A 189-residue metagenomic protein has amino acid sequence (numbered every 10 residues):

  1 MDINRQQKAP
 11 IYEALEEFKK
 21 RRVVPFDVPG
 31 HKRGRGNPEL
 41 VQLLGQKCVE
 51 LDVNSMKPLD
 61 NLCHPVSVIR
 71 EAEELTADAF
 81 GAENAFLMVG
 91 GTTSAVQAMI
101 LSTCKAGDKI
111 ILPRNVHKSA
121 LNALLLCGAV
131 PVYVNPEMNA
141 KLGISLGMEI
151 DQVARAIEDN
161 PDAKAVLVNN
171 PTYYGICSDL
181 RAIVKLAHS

Functional and structural regions predicted by a protein language model:
M1-S67: N-terminal "arm"/small-domain region of PLP-dependent enzymes with the aminotransferase-like
Q46-S94: Conserved N-terminal alpha-helix of the aminotransferase class I/II PLP-enzyme fold
I69, G90-A95, V116-K118, T172-I176: Gly/Ser/Thr-rich loops at beta-strand to alpha-helix junctions that form or flank small-molecule/cofactor-binding
N84-I110, N122-A123: Conserved beta-loop-alpha segment that forms the PLP phosphate-binding cup at the N-terminus of a helix
L112-P131: Substrate-binding/gating loop at the entrance of the active-site cleft, primarily in PLP-dependent aminotransferase-like
N115-K118, N135-K141: Short, acidic/turn-prone active-site loops that include or flank metal/cofactor- and phosphate-binding residues
L142-S189: Active-site phosphate-binding strand-loop segment of PLP-dependent enzymes
